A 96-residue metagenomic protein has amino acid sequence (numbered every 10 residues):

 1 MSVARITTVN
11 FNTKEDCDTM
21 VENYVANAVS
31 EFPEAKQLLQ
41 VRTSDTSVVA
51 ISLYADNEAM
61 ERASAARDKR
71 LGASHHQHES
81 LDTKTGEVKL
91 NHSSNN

Functional and structural regions predicted by a protein language model:
M1-K69, H76-N96: Short S/T/G/P-rich N-terminal loop/turn motif that feeds into the first structured element of a domain
